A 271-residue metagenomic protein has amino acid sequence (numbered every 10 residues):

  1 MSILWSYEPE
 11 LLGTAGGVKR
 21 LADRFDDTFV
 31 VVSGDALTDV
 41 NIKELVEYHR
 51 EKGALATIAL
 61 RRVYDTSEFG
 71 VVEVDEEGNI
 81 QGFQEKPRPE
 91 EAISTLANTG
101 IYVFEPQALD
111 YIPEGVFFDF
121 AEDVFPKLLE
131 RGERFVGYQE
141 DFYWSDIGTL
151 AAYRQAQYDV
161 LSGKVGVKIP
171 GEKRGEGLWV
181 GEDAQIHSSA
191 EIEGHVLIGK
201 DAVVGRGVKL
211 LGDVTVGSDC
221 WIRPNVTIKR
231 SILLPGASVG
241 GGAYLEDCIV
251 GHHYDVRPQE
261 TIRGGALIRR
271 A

Functional and structural regions predicted by a protein language model:
M1-E76: Conserved beta-loop-beta/alpha segment of the NTase-like Rossmann-fold superfamily that binds/positions NTPs
S2, G53, E77, G132-R134 (+2 more regions): A generic structural signal for alpha->beta connector loops
S6, R61-R62, E73, E77 (+4 more regions): FAD-dependent flavoprotein oxygenase/oxidase catalytic domain
G16-R20, I42-E47, R88-P89, E122-D123 (+5 more regions): A generic local structural motif
K19, T38, L109-D110, L211 (+1 more regions): Nucleotide phosphate-binding site architecture
F29-V30, L37, K43-R50, Y64-T66 (+1 more regions): Catalytic-core segments of class I nucleotidyltransferases/pyrophosphorylases that form NMP-activated intermediates
I58, V71, I101-V103, I249: Conserved hydrophobic/aromatic beta-strand scaffold that supports enzyme active sites
K173-A271: Structural signal for interior beta-strand "rungs" in well-ordered beta-sheet cores of soluble enzyme domains
